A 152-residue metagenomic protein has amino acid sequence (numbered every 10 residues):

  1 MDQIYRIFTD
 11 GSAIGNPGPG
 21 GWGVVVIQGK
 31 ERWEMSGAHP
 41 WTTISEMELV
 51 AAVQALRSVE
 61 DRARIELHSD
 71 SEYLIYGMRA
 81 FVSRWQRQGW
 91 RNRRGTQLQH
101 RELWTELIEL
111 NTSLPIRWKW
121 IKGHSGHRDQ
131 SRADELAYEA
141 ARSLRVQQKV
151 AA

Functional and structural regions predicted by a protein language model:
M1-E46, V50, Q54-A63, E139 (+1 more regions): RNase H-like nuclease fold core
T9-P19, V53-R132, L136, A141: RNase H catalytic domain
